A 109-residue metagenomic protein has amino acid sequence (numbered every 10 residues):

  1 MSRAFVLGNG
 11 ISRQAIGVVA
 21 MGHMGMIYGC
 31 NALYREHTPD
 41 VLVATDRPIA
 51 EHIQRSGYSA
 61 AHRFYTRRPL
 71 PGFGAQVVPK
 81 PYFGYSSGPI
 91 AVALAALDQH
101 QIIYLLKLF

Functional and structural regions predicted by a protein language model:
S2, I11-R13, V18-L108: Acidic/Gly/His-enriched mid-domain segments of enzyme catalytic cores or analogous surface patches that mediate
F5: Cofactor-pocket helix-loop regions in the catalytic cores of large enzyme subunits
